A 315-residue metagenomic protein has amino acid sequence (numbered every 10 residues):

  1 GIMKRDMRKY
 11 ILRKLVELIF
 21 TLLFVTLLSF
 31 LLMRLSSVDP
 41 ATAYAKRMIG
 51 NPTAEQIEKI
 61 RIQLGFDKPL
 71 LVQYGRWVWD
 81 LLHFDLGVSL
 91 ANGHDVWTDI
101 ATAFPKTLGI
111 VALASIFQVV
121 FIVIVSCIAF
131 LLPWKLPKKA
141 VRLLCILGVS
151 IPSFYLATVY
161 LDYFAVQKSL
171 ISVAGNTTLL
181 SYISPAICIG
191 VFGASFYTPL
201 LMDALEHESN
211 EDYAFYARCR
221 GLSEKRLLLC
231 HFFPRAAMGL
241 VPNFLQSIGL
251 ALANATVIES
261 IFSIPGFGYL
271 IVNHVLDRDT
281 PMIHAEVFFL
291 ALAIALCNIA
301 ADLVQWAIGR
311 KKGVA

Functional and structural regions predicted by a protein language model:
M3-E17, C219: N-terminal Sec/SRP start-transfer signal
M3-K4, F66-V123: An internal, D/E-rich "acidic patch" concept
R8, I100, F104-P137, S153 (+1 more regions): Alpha-helical transmembrane segments of integral membrane proteins, especially multi-pass inner/plasma-membrane
V16-F20, L70, A112, I283: Membrane-interface helix starts
L18, G50-N51, I146, D162 (+3 more regions): Residue-level recognition of pore/gate-forming positions within transmembrane alpha-helices of multi-pass
T21, P133, P137-L147, S153: Small-residue-rich alpha-helical segments with characteristic i,i+4
L22-V72, S169-T178, S184: Hydrophobic alpha-helical transmembrane segments of membrane transport/permease proteins and related membrane-embedded
L28-S37, L64-G65, W79, L143-S172 (+1 more regions): Membrane-water interface segments at the C-terminal ends of transmembrane alpha-helices in multi-pass inner-membrane
